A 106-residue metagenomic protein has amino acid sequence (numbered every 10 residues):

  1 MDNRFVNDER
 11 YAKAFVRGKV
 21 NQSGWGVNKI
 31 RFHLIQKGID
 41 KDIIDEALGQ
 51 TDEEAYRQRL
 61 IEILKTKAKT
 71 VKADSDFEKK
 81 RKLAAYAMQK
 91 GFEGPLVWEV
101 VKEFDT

Functional and structural regions predicted by a protein language model:
M1-T106: An alpha-helical, amphipathic repeat domain used for nucleic-acid recognition, typified by the mTERF helical solenoid
